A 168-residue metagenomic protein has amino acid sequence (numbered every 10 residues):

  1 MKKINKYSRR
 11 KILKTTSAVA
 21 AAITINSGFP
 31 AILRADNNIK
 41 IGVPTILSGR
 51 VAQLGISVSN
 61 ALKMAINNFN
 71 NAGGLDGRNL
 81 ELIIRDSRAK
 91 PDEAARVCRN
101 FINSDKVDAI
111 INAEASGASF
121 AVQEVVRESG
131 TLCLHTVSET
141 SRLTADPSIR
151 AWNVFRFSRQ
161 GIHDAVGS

Functional and structural regions predicted by a protein language model:
M1-K11, T15-S27, R34: N-terminal secretory signal peptides
I32-V43, G74-N79: Immediate post-signal peptide segment of exported/extracytoplasmic ligand-binding proteins
G42-K63, R85-P91, E114-A115: Extracytoplasmic "Venus flytrap"
S48-V51, A65-I66, N70-G73, I102-D105 (+1 more regions): Sec/Tat-exported extracytoplasmic proteins
S59, K63-I66, A95-C98, S119-Q123 (+1 more regions): Extracytoplasmic/secreted envelope proteins and their assembly/folding machinery, especially bacterial periplasmic
N60-L82: Signal peptide-proximal N-terminal region of secreted/periplasmic/extracellular or secretory-lumen proteins
P91-D108: Short, well-structured alpha-helical segments in soluble
V107-S168: Extracytoplasmic ligand/sensor domains, especially the bilobed periplasmic-binding protein
